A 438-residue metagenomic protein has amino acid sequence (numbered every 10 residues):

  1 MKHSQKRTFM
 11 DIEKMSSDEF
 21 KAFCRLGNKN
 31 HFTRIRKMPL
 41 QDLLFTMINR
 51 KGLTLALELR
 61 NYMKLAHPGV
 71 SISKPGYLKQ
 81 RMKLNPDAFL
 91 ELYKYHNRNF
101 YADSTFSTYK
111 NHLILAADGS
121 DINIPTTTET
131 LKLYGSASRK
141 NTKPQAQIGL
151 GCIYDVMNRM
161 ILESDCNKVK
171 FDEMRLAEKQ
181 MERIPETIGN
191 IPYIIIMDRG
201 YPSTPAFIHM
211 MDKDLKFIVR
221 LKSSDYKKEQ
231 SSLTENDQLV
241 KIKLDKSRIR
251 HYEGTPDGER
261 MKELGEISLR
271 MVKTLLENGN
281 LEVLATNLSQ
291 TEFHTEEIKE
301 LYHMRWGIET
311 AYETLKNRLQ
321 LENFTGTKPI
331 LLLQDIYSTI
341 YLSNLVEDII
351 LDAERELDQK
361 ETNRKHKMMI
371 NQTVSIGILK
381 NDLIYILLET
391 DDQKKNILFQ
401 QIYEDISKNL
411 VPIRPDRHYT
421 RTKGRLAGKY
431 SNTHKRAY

Functional and structural regions predicted by a protein language model:
M1-L53, G69-S71, Y77-L84, A88-K94 (+4 more regions): Single, function-defining residue in the core of a domain
G52-A66: Short, charged amphipathic recognition helices of the HTH superfamily and cognate SANT/SANTA-like modules
H96-T105: A short, well-structured juxtamembrane/interface segment
S138-K140: Outer-membrane beta-barrel proteins
